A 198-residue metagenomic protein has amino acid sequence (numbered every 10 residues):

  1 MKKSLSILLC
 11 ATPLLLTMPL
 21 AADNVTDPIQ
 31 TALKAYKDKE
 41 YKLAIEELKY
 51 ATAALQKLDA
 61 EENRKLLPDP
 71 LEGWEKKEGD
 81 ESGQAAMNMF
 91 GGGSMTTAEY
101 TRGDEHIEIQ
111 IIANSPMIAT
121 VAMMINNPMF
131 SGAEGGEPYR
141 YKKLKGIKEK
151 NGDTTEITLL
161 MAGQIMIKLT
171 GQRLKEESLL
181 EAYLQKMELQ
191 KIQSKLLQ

Functional and structural regions predicted by a protein language model:
M1-L9: Bacterial N-terminal signal peptides that target proteins for export
K2, N24, N127-P128: Hydrophobic alpha-helical segments, principally membrane-spanning helices and signal/leader peptides
L8-T17: Bacterial N-terminal signal peptides
M18-A22: Sec/Tat signal peptide C-region and signal peptidase I cleavage site
V25-L33, K37, E47-K49, G135-Q198: A short, solvent-exposed beta-edge/loop patch
T26-S94, E181-Q198: N-terminal "mature-domain start" segment
R64-T154: Short, solvent-exposed recognition patches
